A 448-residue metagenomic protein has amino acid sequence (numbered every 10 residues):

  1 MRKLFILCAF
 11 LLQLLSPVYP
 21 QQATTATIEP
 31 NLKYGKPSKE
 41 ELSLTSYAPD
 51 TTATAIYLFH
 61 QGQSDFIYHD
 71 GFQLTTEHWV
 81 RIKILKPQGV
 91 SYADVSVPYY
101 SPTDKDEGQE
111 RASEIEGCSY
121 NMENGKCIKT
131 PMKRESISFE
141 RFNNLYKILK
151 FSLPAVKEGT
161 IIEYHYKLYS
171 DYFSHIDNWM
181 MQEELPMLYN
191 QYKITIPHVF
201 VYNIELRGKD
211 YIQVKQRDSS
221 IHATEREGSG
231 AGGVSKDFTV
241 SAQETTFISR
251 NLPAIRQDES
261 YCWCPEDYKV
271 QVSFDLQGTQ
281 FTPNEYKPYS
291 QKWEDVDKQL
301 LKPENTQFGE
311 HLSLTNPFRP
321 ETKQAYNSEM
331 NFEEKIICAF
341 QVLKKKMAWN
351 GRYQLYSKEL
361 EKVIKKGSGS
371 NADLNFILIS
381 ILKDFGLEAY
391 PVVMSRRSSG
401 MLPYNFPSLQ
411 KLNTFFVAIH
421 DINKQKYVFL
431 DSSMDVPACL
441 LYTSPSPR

Functional and structural regions predicted by a protein language model:
M1-A26: Bacterial Sec-dependent N-terminal signal peptides
F5-C8, S91, F173, N203 (+2 more regions): Secondary-structure transition/capping residues
Q21-Q291, D373-I379, K383, A389-S444: Beta-strand-rich, non-transmembrane domain signature
V156, M330-E334, G369-D373: Soluble non-cytosolic domains of exported or imported proteins
W293-K366: Secondary-structure boundary elements
K344, A348, L382-K383, L387: Hydrophobic/aromatic-lined pockets within catalytic cores
S446-R448: Hydrophobic heptad-repeat coiled-coil signature
